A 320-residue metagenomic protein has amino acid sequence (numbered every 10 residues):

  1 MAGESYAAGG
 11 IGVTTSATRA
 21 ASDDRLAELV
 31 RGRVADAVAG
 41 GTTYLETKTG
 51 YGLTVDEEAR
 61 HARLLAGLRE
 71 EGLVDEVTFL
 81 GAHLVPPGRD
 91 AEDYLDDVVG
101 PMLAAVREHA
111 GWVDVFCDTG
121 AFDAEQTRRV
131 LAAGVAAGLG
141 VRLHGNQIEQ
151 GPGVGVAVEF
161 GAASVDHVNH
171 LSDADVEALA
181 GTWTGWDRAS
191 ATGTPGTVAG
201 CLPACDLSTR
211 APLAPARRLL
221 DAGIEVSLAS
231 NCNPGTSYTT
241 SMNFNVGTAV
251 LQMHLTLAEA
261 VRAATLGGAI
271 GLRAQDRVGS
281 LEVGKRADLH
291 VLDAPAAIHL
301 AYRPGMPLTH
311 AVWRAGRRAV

Functional and structural regions predicted by a protein language model:
M1-G12: Flexible glycine-/small-residue-enriched beta->alpha junction loops that bind anionic phosphate/pyrophosphate groups
S5, A37, E76-L80, V106 (+2 more regions): Non-cysteine beta-strand/loop elements that form the S-adenosyl-L-methionine
G12-R31, A35, T43-P152: Metal-coordinating catalytic core of metallo-dependent amide/deamination hydrolases
A35, R128, A132, G155-V158 (+3 more regions): Alpha-helical segments flanking ligand/cofactor-binding loops in enzyme cores
G41-T42, A110, A162, G196: A structural motif
G140, Q150-R277, L292-A296, P304 (+1 more regions): Active-site-adjacent C-terminal substructures of enzyme catalytic domains
G284-A287: Loop/turn positions that initiate beta-strands
L308-V320: Short peripheral tails and domain-boundary helices/loops at the edges of structured domains
